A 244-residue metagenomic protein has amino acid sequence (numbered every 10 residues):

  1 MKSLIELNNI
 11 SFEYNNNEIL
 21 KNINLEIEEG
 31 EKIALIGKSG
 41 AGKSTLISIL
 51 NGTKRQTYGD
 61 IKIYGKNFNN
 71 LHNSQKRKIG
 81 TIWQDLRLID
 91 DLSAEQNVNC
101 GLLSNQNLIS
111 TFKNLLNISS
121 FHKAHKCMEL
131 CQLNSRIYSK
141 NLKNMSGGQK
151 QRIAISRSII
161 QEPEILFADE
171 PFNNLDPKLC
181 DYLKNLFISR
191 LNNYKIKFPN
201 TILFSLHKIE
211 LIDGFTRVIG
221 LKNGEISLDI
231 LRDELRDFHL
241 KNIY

Functional and structural regions predicted by a protein language model:
I36-K38: The feature captures the beta-strand-to-loop junction immediately N-terminal to the Walker
N51: Helix-to-loop junction immediately C-terminal to a conserved catalytic motif
N67-W83: ABC ATPase NBD coupling module
K113-R136: Conserved ABC ATPase "signature" region
N141-M145, Q149: Conserved ABC ATPase signature
I155: Hydrophobic anchor residue at the start of the ABC signature
L166-E170: Catalytic Walker B motif of ABC-type/P-loop ATPase nucleotide-binding domains
